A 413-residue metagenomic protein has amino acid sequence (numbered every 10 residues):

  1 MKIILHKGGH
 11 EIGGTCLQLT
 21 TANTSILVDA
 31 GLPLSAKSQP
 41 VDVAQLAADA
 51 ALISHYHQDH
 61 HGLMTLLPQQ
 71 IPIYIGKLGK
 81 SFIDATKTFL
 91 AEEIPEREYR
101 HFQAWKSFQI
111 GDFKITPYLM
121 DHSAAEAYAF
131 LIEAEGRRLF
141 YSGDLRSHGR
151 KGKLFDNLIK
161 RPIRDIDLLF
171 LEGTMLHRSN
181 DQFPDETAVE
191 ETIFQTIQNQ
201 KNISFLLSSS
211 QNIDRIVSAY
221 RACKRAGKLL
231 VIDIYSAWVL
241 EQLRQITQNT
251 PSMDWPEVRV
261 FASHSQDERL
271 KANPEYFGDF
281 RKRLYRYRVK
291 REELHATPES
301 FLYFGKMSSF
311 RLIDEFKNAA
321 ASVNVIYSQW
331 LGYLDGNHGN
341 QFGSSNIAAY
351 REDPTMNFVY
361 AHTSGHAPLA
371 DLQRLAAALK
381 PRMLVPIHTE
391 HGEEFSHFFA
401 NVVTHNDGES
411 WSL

Functional and structural regions predicted by a protein language model:
M1-L52, H57-D214, S218-K224, L229-Y235 (+1 more regions): His/Asp/Glu-rich metal-coordinating catalytic cores of metallo-dependent phosphodiesterases/hydrolases acting on
E11, R221, R225, E268-L413: C-terminal regulatory/interaction regions
G76, S142, D233, S263 (+3 more regions): Generic beta-sheet signal
K80-I83, H148, A237-L240, Y333-D335 (+2 more regions): Short gly/pro/ser/thr-enriched loop/turn and capping motifs at secondary-structure boundaries
A85, I216, Q242, A370 (+1 more regions): Short Asp/Glu-rich motifs
R97-Y99, F113, V258-R259, F301 (+1 more regions): Short, conserved active-site loop motifs that form the nucleotide-linked donor/cofactor pocket
E98-A104, R259-H264, Y285-R286, V403-H405: Short acidic-hydrophobic, aromatic-tinged amphipathic segments that line or gate anion-handling sites
Q182-A320: Hard-cation-handling environments
